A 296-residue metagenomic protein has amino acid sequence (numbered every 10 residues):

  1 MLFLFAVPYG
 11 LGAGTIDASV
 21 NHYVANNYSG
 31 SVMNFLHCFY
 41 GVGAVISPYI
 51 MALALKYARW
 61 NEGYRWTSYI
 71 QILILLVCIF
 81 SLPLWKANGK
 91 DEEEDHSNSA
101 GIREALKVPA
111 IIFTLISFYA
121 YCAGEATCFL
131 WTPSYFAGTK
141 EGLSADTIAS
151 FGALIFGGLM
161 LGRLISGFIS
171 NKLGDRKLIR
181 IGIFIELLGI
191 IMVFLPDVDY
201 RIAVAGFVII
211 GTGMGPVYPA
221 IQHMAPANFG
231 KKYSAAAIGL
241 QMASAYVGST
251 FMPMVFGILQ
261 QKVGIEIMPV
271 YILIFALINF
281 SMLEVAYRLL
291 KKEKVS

Functional and structural regions predicted by a protein language model:
F5-F39: Cytoplasmic helix-loop-helix junction between adjacent transmembrane helices in 12-TM secondary transporters
F35-A87: Helix-loop-helix hairpin linking two adjacent transmembrane segments in secondary transporters
I50-R59, F136-A137, I169-S170, V255-G264: Interfacial helix-cap and linker-helix signal at transmembrane-aqueous boundaries of multi-pass secondary transporters
W85-T114: Juxtamembrane intracellular "pre-TM" segments in multi-pass secondary transporters
P109-M160: Extracytoplasmic gate region of multi-pass secondary transporters
G162-D175, Q260: Helix-to-loop junctions at the C-terminal end of transmembrane segments in multipass secondary transporters
L173-I221: C-terminal transmembrane helical hairpin of 12-TM major facilitator-type secondary transporters
P226-I265, I272: A late C-terminal transmembrane helix in Major Facilitator Superfamily
